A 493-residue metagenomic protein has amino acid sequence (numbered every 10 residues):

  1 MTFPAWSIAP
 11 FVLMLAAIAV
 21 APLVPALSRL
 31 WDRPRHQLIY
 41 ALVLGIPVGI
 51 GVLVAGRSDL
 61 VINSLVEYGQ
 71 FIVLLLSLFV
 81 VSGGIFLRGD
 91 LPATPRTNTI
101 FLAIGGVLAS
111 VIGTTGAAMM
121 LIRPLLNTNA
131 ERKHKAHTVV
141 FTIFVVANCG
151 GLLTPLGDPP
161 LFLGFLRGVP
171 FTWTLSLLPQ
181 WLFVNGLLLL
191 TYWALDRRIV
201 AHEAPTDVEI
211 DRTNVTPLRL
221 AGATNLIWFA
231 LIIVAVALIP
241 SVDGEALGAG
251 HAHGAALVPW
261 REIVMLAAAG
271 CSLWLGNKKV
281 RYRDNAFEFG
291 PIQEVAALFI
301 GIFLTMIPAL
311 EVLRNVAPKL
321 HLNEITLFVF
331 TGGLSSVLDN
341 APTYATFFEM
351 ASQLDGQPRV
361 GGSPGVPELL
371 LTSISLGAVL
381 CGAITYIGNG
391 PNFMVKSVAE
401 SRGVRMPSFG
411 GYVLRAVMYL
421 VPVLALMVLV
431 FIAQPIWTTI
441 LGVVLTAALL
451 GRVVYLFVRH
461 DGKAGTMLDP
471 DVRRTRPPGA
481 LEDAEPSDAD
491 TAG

Functional and structural regions predicted by a protein language model:
M1-S7, F11-A17, P34-H36, L42-I46 (+4 more regions): Intrinsically disordered, low-complexity non-transmembrane regions of multi-pass membrane transporters
M1-S7, R29-L38, S58-Q70, F171-Q180 (+6 more regions): Interfacial loop-to-helix junctions that mark the boundaries of transmembrane helices in multi-pass membrane
S7, V66-L75, W173-T191, H253-A267 (+3 more regions): Alpha-helical transmembrane segments
S7-I18, R33-G49, Y68-V80, A103 (+4 more regions): Hydrophobic mid-bilayer segments of alpha-helices in multi-pass membrane transport proteins, especially secondary
L23-L27, P47-V66, F79-T94, V107-M120 (+3 more regions): Transmembrane alpha-helix boundary signature
V48, A109, M119-K133, T138-V140 (+4 more regions): Membrane-interfacial helix-loop connectors
H134, T172-N214, L380-R473: Juxtamembrane and boundary regions of transmembrane helices in multi-pass small-molecule transporters and channels
F229-D355, M467-V472: Transmembrane helical segments that form the transport core of multi-pass membrane transport proteins
